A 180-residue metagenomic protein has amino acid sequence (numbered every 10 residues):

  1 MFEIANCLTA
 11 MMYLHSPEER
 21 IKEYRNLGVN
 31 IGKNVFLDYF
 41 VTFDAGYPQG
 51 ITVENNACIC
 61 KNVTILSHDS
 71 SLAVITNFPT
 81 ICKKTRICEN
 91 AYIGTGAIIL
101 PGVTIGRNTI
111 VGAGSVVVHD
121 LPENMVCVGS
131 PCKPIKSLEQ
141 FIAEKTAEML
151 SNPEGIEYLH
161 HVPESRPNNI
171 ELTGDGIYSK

Functional and structural regions predicted by a protein language model:
M1-F43: Extended, small-residue-rich solenoid/repeat segments and analogous flexible loops that form exposed scaffolds
Y24, G46, T80: Short, small/polar residue-rich loop motifs at catalytic or cofactor-binding pockets
K33, D38-Y39, D44, E54-N55 (+10 more regions): Left-handed beta-helix
D44-G46, I75: A generic structural signal for short coil/turn motifs at secondary-structure boundaries
D69-S71: Conserved BB-loop
A73-P79: Flexible, solvent-exposed loop segments that connect beta-strands
T80-I93, I98, P131-K180: C-terminal segments of enzyme domains that contribute to small-molecule binding surfaces
